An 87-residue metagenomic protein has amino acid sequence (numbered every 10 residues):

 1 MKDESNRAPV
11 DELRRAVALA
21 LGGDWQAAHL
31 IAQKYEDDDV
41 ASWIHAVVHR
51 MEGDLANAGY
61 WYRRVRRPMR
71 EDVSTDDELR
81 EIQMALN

Functional and structural regions predicted by a protein language model:
M1-N6, V10, L19: A positively charged, amphipathic N-terminal helix/segment that binds anionic biomolecules
K2-N6, H29-D39, R66-R70: Solenoid-like repeat scaffolds
L13, A20, W25, I31-Q33 (+1 more regions): Inward-facing hydrophobic residues that define packing positions of alpha-helical scaffold repeats
D37, R50-V73: TPR/TPR-like (Sel1-like) alpha-helical repeat modules
E71-N87: Terminal, low-structured helical/coil segments at or just beyond the last alpha-helical repeat
